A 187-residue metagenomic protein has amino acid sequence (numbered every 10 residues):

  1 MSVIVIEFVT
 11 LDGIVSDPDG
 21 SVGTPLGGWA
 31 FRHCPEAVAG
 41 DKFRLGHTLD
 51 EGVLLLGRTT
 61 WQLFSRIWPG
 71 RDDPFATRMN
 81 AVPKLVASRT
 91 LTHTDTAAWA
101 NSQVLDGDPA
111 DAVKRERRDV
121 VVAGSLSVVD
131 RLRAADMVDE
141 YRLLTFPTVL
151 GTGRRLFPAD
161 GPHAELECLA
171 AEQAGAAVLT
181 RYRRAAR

Functional and structural regions predicted by a protein language model:
M1-M137, T145-R187: Portal/gating segments that form or line small-molecule/metal binding sites
